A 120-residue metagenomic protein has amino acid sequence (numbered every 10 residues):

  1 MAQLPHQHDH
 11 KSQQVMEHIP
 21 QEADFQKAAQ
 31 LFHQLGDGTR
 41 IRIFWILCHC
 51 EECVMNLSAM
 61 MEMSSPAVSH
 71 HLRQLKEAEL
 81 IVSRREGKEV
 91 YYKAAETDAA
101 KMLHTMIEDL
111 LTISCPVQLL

Functional and structural regions predicted by a protein language model:
M1-L35: N-terminal leader segment of winged-helix/HTH proteins
E22-S64, V90-T97: N-terminal helix-turn-helix DNA-binding core of bacterial DNA-binding proteins
R40, H70-H71: Histidine-centered divalent metal-coordination motifs
A59, H70, K76-E77: Alpha-helical residues within the helix-turn-helix
A67: Residues in the helix-turn-helix
K76-E86, K93: Beta-hairpin "wing" of winged helix-turn-helix
K93-L120: Conserved segment of winged-helix/HTH DNA-binding domains
